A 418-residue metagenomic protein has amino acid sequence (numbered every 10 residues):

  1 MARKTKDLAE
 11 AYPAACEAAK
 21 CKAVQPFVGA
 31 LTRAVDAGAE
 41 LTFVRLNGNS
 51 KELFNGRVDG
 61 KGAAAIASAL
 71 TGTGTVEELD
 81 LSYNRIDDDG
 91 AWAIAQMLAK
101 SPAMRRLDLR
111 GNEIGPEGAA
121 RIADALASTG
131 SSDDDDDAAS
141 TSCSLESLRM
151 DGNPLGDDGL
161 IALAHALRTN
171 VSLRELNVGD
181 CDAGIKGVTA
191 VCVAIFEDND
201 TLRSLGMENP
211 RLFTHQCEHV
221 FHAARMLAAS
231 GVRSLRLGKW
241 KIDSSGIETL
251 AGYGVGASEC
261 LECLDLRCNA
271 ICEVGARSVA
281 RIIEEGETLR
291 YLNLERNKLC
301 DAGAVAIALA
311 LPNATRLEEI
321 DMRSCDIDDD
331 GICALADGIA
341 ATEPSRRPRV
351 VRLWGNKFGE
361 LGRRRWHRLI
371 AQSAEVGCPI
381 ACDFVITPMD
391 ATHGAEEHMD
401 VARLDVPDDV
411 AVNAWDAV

Functional and structural regions predicted by a protein language model:
M1-V418: Leucine-rich tandem repeat or coiled-coil scaffolds
